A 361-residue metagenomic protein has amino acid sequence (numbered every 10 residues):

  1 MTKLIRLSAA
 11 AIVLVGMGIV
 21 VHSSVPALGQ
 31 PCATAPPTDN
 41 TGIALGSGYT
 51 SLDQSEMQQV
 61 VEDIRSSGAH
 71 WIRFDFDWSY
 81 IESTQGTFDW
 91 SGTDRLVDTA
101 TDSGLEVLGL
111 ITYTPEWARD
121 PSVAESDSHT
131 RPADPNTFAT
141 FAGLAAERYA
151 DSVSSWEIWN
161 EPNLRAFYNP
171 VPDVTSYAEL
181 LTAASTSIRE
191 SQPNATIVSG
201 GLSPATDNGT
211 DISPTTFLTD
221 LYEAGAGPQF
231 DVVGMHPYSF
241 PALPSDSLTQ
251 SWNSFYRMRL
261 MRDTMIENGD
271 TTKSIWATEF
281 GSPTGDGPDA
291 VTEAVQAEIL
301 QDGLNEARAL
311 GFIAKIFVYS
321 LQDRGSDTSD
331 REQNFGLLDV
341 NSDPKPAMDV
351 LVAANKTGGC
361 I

Functional and structural regions predicted by a protein language model:
T2-P26: Secretory targeting and sorting signals
L28-H70, D75: Boundary/entry segment of secreted carbohydrate-active catalytic domains
D39-L45, I72-F74, V107-I111, W156-I158 (+4 more regions): Hydrophobic faces of well-ordered beta-strands that scaffold small-molecule active sites in alpha/beta enzyme cores
T50-R65, T137-A145, D211-E223, A297-L304: Short, acidic/polar
S67-T210, F240, T271, R324-D327: Substrate-binding cleft and catalytic face of glycoside hydrolase catalytic domains, especially the flexible beta-alpha
T84, D89-G92, L108, E116-R119 (+6 more regions): Aromatic-rich peripheral "rim/lid" segments of glycoside hydrolase catalytic domains that contact and position glycan
P135, A139, D173-V295: Noncatalytic carbohydrate-binding groove/subsite architecture in carbohydrate-active enzymes
G143, E147-S154, D220-V232, E306-A314: Structural recognition of alpha->loop->beta junctions
